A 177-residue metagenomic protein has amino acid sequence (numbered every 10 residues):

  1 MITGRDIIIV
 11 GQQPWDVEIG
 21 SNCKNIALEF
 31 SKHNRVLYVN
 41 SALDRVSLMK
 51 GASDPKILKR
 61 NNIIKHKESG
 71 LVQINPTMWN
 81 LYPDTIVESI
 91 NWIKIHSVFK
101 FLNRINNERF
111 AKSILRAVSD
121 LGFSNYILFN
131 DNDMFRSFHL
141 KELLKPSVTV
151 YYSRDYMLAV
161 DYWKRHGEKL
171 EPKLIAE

Functional and structural regions predicted by a protein language model:
I2-C23, A42: Nucleotide-activated donor-dependent transferases that construct or modify glycoconjugates
I7, I127-D131, K141-L158: Active-site proximal beta-strand in glycosyltransferases
V10, V36-V46, Y152: A short beta-strand-loop structural module common to alpha/beta enzyme folds
N22-F30: Short amphipathic alpha-helix
I26, R109-S119, F123-N125, K164-E177: Membrane-proximal helix-turn-helix segments that form the acceptor-binding/catalytic region of lipid-linked
V39-G70: N-terminal juxtadomain amphipathic helix that follows a signal peptide/anchor or precedes a small N-terminal auxiliary
Y82-F135, E142: Conserved nucleotide-sugar donor-binding subdomain of glycosyltransferases
V98-F99, V148-E177: Catalytic core of nucleotide-activated saccharide and alditol-phosphate transferases
